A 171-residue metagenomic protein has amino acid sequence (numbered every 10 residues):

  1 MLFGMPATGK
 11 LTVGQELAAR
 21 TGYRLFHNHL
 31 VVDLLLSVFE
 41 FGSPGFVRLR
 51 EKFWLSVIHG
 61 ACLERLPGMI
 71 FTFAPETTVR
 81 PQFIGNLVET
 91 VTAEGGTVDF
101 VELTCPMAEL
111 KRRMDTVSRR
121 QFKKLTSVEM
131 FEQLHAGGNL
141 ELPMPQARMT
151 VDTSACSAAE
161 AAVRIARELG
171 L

Functional and structural regions predicted by a protein language model:
L2: Hydrophobic anchor at the beta1->P-loop junction of P-loop NTPases
M5: P-loop (Walker A) phosphate-binding loop of NTP-binding proteins
G9: Conserved glycine(s) of the Walker
T12-C62: Conserved substrate/cofactor phosphate-moiety recognition/catalytic segment in nucleotide-dependent phosphotransferases
V31-V32, E76-T77, T104-E109: Conserved nucleotide-binding/hydrolysis micro-motifs of P-loop NTPases
L49-E102: Glycine-rich phosphate-binding loop used to anchor ATP phosphates in small-molecule kinases, encompassing both
T92-D115, V151: Conserved phosphate-donor/acceptor-positioning beta-strand/loop module used by diverse small-molecule
R112, T116-R164, L171: Small-molecule kinase domains that catalyze NTP-dependent phosphoryl transfer to phosphate-bearing small molecules
